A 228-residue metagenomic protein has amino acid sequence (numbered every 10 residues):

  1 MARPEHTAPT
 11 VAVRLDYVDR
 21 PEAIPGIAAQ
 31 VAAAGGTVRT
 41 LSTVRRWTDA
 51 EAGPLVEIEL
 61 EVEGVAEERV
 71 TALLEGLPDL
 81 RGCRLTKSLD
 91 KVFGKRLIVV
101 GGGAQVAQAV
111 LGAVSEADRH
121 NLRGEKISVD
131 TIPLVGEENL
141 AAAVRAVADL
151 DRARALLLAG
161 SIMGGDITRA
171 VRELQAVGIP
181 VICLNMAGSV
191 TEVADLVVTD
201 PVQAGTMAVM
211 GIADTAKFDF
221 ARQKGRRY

Functional and structural regions predicted by a protein language model:
M1-V100, E116, T131-I132: A conserved regulatory-domain signal marking ACT and ACT-like small-molecule sensing domains and adjacent regulatory
A2, R81-D219, Q223-R227: Conserved mixed alpha/beta catalytic, RNA-binding, or beta-rich assembly cores of soluble enzyme, regulatory
